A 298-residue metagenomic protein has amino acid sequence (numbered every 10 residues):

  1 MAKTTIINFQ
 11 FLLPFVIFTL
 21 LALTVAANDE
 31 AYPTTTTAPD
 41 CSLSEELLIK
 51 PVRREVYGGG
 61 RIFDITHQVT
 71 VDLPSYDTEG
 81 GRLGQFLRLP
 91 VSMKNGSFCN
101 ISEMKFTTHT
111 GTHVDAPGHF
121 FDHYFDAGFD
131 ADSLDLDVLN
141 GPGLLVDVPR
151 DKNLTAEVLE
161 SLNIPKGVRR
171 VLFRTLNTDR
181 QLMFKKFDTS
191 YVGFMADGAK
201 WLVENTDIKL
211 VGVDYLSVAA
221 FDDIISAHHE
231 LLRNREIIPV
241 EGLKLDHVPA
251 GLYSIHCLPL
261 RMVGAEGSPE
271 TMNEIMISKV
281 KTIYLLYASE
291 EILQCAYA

Functional and structural regions predicted by a protein language model:
A2-A298: Active-/binding-site microenvironments in catalytic and ligand-binding cores
